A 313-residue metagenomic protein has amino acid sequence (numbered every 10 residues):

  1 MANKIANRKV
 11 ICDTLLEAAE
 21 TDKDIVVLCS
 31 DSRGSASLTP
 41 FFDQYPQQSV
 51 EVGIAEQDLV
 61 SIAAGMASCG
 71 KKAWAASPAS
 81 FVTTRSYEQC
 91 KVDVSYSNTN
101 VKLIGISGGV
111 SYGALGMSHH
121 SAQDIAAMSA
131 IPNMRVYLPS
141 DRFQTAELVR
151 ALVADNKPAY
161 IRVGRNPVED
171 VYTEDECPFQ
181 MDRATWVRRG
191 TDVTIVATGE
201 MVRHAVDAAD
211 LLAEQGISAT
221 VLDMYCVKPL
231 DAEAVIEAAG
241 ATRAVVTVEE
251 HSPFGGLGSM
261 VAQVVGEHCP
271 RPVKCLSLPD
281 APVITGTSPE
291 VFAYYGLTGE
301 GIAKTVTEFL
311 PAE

Functional and structural regions predicted by a protein language model:
M1-R162, P167: Thiamine diphosphate
K9-V10, T21-D24, G34-D43, Y112 (+1 more regions): Thiamine diphosphate
